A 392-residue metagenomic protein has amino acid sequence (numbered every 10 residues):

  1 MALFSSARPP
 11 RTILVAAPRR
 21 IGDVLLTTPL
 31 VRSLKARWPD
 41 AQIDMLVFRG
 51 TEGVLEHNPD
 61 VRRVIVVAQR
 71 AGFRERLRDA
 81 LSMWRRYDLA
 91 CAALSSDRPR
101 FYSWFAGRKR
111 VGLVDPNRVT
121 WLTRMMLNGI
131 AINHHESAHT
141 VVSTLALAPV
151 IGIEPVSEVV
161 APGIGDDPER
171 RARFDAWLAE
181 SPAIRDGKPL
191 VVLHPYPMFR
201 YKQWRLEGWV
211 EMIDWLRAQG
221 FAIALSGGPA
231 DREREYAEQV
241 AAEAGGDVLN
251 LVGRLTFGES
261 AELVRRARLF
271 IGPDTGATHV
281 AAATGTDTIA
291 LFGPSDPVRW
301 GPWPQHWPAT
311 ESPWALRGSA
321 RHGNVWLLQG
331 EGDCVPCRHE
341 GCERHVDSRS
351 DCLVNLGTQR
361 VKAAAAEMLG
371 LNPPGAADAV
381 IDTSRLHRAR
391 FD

Functional and structural regions predicted by a protein language model:
M1-D392: Catalytic machinery of carbohydrate-active enzymes, primarily nucleotide-sugar-dependent glycosyltransferases
